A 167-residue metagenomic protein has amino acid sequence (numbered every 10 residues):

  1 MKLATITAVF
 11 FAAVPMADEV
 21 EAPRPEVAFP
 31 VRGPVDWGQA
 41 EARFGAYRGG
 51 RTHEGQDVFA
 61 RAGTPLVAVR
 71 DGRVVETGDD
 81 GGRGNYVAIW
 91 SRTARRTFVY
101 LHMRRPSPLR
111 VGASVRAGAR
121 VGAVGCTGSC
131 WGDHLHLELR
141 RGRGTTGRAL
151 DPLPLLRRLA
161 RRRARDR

Functional and structural regions predicted by a protein language model:
K2-A17: Sec-dependent N-terminal signal peptides of Gram-negative exported proteins
V14-N85, A94, R116-A117, C126 (+2 more regions): Surface-exposed, glycine-biased beta-strand/turn segments
A40, Y100, V121, L137: Short alpha-helical segments in extracytoplasmic peptidoglycan/chitin-binding modules and envelope-associated proteins
V67-A68, T77, T93-G118, G142-R143: Short histidine-centered loop motifs in beta-beta connectors
P108-L109, R120, C126-D133: Short glycine/proline-centered loop/turn elements that form peptide/ligand docking sites
L135-G144: A short hydrophobic beta-strand segment most commonly corresponding to one strand of the jelly-roll/cupin
